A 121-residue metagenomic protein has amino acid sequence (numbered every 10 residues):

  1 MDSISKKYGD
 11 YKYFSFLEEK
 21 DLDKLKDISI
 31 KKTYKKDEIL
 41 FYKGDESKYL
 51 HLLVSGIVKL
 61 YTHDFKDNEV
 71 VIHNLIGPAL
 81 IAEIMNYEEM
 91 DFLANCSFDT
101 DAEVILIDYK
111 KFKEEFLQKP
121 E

Functional and structural regions predicted by a protein language model:
M1-K36, L80-I81, M85-M90: Cyclic nucleotide-binding regulatory module and flanking cytosolic helices
K26-D27, D45-S47: Short, small/polar residue-rich loop motifs at catalytic or cofactor-binding pockets
D37, K48-Y61, G77-P78: Glycine- and acidic-residue-biased ligand/ion/polar-headgroup-sensing regions
I39-D45: Short phosphate-coordinating micro-motif centered on Lys-Gly-acidic
Y42, L60-Y61, E83: A generic structural signal for residues embedded in beta-strands
Y61-D67: Cytochrome P450 core scaffold surrounding the K-helix E-X-X-R motif and the conserved "meander" helix-loop region
V71-E121: Cyclic-nucleotide recognition modules
